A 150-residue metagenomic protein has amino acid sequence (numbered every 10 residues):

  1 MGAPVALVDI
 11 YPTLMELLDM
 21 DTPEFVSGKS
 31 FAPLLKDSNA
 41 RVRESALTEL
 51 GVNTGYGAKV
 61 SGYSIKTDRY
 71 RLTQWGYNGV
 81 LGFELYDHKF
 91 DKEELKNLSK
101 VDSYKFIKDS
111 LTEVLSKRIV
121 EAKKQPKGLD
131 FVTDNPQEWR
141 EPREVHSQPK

Functional and structural regions predicted by a protein language model:
M1-Y63, Y104, K127-V132: Polar, surface-exposed loop/tail segments that function as active-site lids or cofactor/substrate-recognition elements
P4, P33-S38, S64, Q74-Y77 (+4 more regions): Aromatic-residue detector
A6, L98-K150: Long, internal low-complexity/basic segments
I10, S27, R43, G57 (+5 more regions): Alpha-helical structural motif
I10, V42, L47-L50, Y70-L72 (+6 more regions): Broad hydrophobic/π-residue packing in well-ordered secondary structure
Y11-M15, D19, A32, F83-Y86 (+2 more regions): Non-transmembrane alpha-helical segments in soluble domains of secreted/periplasmic/extracellular proteins
L50-K100, P136-K150: C-terminal, low-complexity/hydrophilic appendages and adjacent surface loops of extracellular/periplasmic anionic
